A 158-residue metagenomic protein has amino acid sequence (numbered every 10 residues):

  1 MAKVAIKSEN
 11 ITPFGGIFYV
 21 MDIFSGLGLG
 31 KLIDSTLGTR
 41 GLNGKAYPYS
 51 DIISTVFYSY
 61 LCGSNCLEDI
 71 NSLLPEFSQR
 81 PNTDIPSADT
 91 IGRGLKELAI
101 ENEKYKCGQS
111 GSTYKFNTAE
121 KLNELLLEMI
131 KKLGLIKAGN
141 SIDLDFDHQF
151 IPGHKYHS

Functional and structural regions predicted by a protein language model:
M1-S158: Dynamic "connector" segments at or just before major functional cores
